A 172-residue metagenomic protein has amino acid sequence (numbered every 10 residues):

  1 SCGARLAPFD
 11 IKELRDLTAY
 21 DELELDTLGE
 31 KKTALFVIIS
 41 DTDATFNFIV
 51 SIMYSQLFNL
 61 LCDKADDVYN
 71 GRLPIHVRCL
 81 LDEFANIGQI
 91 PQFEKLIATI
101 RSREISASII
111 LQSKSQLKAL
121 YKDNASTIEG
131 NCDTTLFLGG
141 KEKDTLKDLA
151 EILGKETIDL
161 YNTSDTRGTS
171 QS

Functional and structural regions predicted by a protein language model:
S1-I105, L120, G130: P-loop NTPase motor domains
D26, K32-L35, K95-A98, Q116-S172: P-loop NTPase motor core of the ASCE superfamily
L111: H-loop/switch region of ABC-family ATPase nucleotide-binding domains
